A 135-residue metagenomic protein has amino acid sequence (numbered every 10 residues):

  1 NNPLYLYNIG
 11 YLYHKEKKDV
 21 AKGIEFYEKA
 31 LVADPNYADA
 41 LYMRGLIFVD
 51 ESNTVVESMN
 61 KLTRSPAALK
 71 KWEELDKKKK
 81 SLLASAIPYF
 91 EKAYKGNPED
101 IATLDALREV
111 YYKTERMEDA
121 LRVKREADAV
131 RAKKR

Functional and structural regions predicted by a protein language model:
N1-N2, Y37, D100, K134: Residue-level recognition of tetratricopeptide repeat
K29-A30, A93, A127: Canonical positions in the second alpha-helix
D50-Y89: Short coil/linker segments at helix-helix boundaries
